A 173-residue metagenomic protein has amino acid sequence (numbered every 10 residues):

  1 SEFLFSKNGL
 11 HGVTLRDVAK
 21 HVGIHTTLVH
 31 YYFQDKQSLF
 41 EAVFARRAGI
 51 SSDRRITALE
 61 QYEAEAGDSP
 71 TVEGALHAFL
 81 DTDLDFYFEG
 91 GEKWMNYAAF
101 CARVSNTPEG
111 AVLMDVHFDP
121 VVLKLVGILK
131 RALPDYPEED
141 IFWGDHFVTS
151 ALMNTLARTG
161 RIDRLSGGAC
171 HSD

Functional and structural regions predicted by a protein language model:
L4-R46: Helix-turn-helix
H21, D68, K93, G110 (+2 more regions): Ligand-binding pocket scaffold of soluble enzyme catalytic domains
A42, I56-M95: Hydrophobic alpha-helical connector segments
G74, K93-A99, E109-L133: Amphipathic alpha-helical packing segments from all-alpha helical-bundle domains
F79, D83, A98-S105, V148 (+1 more regions): Short alpha-helical scaffolding segments that buttress acidic/His motifs in well-ordered protein cores
S105-G110, L152-G160: Short alpha-helix boundary/capping elements
L133-T149: All-alpha amphipathic helical-bundle segments outside canonical DNA-binding/catalytic cores that form hydrophobic
D145-R158, G168-H171: An amphipathic alpha-helical core segment
